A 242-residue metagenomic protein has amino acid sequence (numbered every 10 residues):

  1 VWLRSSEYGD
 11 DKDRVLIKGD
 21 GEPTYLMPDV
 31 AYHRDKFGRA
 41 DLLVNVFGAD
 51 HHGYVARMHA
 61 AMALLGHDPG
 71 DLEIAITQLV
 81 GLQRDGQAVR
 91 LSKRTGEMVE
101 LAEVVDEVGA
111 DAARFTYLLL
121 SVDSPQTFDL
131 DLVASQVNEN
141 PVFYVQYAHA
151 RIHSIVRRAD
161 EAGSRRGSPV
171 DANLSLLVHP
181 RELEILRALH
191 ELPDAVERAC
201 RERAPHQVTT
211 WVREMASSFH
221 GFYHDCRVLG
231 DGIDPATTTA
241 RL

Functional and structural regions predicted by a protein language model:
V1-L242: Non-catalytic interaction-recognition regions
